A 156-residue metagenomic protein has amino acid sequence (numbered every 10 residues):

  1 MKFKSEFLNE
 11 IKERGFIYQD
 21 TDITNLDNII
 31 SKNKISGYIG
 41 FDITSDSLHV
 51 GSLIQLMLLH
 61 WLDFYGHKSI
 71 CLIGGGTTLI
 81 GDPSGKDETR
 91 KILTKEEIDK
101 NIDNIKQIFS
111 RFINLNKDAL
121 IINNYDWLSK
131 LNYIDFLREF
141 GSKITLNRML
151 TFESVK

Functional and structural regions predicted by a protein language model:
M1-K156: NTP-dependent nucleotidyl-transfer catalytic core
